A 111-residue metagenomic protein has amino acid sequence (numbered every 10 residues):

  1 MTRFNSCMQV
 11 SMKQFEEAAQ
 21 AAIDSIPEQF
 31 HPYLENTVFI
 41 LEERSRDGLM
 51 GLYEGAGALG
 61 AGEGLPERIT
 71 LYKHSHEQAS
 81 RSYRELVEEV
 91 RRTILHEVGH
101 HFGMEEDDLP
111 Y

Functional and structural regions predicted by a protein language model:
M1-C7: N-terminal amphipathic/basic-hydrophobic helices that include classical n-h-c signal peptides and signal-anchor
Q9, Q14-A18: Active-site loop/lid in soluble adenylation, ligation, and acyl-transfer enzymes
K13, P32, M50-G51, H74 (+1 more regions): Flexible, active-site-adjacent loop/turn segments at secondary-structure boundaries
A18, I23-T70: Auxiliary, metal-adjacent structural segments of Zn-dependent hydrolase domains
I26, H96, L109: Divalent metal-coordination and catalytic microenvironments
Q29, T93, E97-H101: Short alpha-helical functional segments enriched in proximate histidine and acidic residues
E54-R91, H101-Y111: Active-site scaffold of zinc-dependent metalloenzymes
